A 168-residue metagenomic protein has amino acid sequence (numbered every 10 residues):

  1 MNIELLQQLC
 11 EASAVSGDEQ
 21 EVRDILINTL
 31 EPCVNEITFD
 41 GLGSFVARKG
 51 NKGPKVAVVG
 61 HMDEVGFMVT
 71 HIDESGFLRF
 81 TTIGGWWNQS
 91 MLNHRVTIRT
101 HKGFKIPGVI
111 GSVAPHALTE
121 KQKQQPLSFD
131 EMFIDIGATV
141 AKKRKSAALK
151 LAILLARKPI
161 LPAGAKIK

Functional and structural regions predicted by a protein language model:
M1-K168: N-terminal hydrophobic/helix-forming segments and targeting peptides
